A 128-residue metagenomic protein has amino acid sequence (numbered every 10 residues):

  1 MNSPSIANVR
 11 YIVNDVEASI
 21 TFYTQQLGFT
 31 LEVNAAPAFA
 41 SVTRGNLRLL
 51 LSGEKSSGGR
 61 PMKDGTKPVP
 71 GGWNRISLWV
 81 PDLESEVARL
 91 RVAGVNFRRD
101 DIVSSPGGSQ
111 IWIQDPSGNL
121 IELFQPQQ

Functional and structural regions predicted by a protein language model:
M1-N8, T30-L78, V87-Q114, Q125-Q128: Vicinal oxygen chelate
S19, Y23-T24, L90, G118: Conserved active-site tyrosine of GNAT-family acetyltransferases
L120-L123: Short glycine-/small-residue motifs
